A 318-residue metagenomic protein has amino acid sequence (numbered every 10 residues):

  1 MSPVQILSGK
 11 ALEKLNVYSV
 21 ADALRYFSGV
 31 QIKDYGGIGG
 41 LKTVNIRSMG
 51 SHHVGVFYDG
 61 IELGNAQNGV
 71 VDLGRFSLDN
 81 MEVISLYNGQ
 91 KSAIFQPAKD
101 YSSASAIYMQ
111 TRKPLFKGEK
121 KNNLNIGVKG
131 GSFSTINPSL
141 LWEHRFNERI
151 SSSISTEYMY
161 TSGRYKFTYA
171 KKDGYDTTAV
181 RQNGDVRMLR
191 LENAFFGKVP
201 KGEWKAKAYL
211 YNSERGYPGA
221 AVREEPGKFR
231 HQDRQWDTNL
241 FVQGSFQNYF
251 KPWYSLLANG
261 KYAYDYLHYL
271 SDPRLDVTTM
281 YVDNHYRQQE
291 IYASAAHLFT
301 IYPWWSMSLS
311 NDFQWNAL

Functional and structural regions predicted by a protein language model:
M1-L12: N-terminal periplasmic "start-of-domain" segments of outer-membrane beta-barrel proteins
A21, R25-N65: Extracytoplasmic beta-strand/coil segments of soluble accessory domains associated with Gram-negative outer-membrane
S51, N147-R149, M159, V199-G202 (+2 more regions): Outer-membrane beta-barrel channels and translocator barrels
L78-N125: A beta-strand signature from Gram-negative outer-membrane beta-barrel systems, especially the internal plug domain
T111-K113, V128-S134, Y158-S162, V199 (+4 more regions): Transmembrane beta-strands of outer-membrane beta-barrel pores
N122-I126, S152-I154, W204-A206, S255-G260 (+1 more regions): Transmembrane beta-strands of outer-membrane beta-barrel proteins
L140-H144, L191-G197, V242-N248, A293-F299: Residues on the lipid-exposed face of transmembrane beta-strands in outer-membrane beta-barrel proteins
G163-F167, T178-R190, K201-L256, Y264-Q288: Flexible loop and strand-edge segments within Gram-negative outer membrane beta-barrel domains
